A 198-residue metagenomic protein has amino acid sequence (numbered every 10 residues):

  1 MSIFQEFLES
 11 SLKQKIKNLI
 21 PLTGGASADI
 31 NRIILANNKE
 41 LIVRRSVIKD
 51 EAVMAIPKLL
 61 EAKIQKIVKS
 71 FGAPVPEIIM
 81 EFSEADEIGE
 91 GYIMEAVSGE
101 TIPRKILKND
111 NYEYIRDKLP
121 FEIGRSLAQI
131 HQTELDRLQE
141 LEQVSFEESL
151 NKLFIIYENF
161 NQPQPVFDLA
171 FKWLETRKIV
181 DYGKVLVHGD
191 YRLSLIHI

Functional and structural regions predicted by a protein language model:
M1-Q14: Juxta-kinase regulatory segment immediately upstream of eukaryotic protein kinase catalytic domains
Q14-I20: Conserved N-terminal boundary motif of the eukaryotic protein kinase catalytic domain
I20-F146, I155-V166, V180: ATP-binding pocket architecture of kinase catalytic cores
L186-H188, L193: Catalytic-loop of the protein kinase fold
I196-I198: Conserved small/polar residues in nucleotide/adenosyl-binding loops
